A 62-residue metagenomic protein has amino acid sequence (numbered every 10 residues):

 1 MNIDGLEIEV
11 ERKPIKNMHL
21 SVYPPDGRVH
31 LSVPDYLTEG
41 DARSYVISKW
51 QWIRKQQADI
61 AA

Functional and structural regions predicted by a protein language model:
M1-A62: Active-site-proximal or metal-binding-adjacent scaffold patches in catalytic folds
